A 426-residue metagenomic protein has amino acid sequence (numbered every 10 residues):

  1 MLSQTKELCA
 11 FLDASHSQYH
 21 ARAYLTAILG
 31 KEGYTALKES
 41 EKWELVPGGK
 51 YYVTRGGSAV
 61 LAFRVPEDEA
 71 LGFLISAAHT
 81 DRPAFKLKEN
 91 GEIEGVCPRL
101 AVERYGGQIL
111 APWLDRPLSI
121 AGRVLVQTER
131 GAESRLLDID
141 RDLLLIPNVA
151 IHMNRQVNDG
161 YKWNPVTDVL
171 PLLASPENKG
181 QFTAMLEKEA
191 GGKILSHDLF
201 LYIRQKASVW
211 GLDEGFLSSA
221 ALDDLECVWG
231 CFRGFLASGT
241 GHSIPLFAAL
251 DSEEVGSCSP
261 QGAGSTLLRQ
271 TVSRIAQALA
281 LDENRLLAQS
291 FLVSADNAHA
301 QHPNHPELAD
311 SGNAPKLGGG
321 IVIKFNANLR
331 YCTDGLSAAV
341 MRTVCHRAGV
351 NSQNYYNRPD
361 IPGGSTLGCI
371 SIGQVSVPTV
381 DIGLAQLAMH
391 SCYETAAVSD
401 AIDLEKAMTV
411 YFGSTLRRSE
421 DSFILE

Functional and structural regions predicted by a protein language model:
M1-E426: N-terminal hydrophobic/helix-forming segments and targeting peptides
